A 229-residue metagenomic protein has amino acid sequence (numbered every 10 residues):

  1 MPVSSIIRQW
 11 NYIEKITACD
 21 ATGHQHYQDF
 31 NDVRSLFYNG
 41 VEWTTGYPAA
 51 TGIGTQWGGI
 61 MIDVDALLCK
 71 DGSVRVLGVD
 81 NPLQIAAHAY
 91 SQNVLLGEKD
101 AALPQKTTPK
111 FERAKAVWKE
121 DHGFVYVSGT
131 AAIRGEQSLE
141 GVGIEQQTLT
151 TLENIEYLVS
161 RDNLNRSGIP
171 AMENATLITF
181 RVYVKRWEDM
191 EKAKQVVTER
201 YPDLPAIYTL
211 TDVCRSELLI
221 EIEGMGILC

Functional and structural regions predicted by a protein language model:
M1-I13, T17-E153, Y157, R161-C229: N-terminal presequence-like segments and the immediate start of the first folded domain
